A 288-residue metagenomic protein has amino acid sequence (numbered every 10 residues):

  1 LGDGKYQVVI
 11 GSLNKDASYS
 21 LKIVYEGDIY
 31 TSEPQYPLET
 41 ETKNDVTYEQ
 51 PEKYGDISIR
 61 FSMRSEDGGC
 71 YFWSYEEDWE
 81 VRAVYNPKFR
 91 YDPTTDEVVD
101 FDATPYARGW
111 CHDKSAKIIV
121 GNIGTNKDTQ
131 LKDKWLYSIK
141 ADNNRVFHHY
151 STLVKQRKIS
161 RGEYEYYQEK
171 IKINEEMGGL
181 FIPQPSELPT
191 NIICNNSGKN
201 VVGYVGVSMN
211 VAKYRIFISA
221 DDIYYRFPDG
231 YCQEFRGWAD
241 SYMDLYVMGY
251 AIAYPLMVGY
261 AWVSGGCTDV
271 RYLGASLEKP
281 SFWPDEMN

Functional and structural regions predicted by a protein language model:
L1-N288: A sequence/structural signal for flexible, mid-protein segments enriched in small/helix-disrupting residues
